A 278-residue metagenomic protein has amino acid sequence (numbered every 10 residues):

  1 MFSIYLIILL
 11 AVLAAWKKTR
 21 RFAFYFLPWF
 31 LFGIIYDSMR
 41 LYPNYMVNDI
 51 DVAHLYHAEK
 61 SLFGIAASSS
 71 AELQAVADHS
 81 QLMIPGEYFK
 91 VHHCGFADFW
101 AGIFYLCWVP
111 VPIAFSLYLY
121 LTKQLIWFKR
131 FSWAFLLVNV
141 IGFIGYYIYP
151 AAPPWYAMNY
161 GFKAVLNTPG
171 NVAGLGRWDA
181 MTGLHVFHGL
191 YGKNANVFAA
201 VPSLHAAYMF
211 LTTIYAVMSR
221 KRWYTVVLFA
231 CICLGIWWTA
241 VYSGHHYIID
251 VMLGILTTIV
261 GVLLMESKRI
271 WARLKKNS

Functional and structural regions predicted by a protein language model:
M1-F2, T19, A23-I113: N-terminal transmembrane-helix/juxtamembrane module of multi-pass inner/ER membrane proteins
F2-W16: Hydrophobic core of alpha-helical transmembrane segments in multi-pass integral membrane proteins
Y25-L27, I113-I148, P154-V165, I214: Interfacial segments of alpha-helical transmembrane regions
I34, S38, Y42-K60, L136-G174: Aromatic-rich transmembrane-lumenal/periplasmic boundary elements in polytopic membrane proteins
A114-L121, A206-W223, L256-M265: Membrane-interfacial alpha-helical segments at the cytosolic side of multi-pass membrane proteins
I148-S219: Membrane-interfacial catalytic/cofactor-binding modules of polytopic membrane enzymes
P153-A157, A200, G235-G261: Interfacial helix-loop-helix junctions of multi-pass membrane proteins
S219-V226, L264-S278: Membrane-interface junctions at the ends of membrane-embedded or membrane-associated helices
